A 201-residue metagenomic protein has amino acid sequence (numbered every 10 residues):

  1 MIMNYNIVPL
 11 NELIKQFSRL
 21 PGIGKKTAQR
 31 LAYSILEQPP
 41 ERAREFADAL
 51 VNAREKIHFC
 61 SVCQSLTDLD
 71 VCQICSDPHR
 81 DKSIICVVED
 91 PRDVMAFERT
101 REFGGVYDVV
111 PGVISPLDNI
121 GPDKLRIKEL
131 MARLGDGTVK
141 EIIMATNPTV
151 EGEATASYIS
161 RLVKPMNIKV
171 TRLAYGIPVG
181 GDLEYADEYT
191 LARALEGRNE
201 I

Functional and structural regions predicted by a protein language model:
I2-Y5, T27: P-loop/Walker A NTP-binding region and its immediately flanking N-terminal helices in P-loop NTPase folds
N4-L10, R19, A32-V94, E200: Cys/His-rich Zn2+-binding cysteine-cluster or related metal-binding knuckle/ribbon modules and their
Y5, Q38, R42, D118-P122 (+2 more regions): Catalytic cores of large soluble enzymes that bind and process phosphate-bearing ligands
N11-K15, Q29-Y33, R44, D48 (+6 more regions): Solvent-exposed alpha-helical segments within well-ordered globular domains of core cellular machineries
Q16, L20, Q38, A53-K56 (+10 more regions): Conserved, well-folded catalytic cores of nucleic-acid-processing and energy-transducing macromolecular machines
A28, D77-I143: Extended interfacial segments that mediate partner engagement and assembly in macromolecular machines
M131-I143, N147-I201: Long C-terminal interaction/binding lobes of large macromolecular proteins
